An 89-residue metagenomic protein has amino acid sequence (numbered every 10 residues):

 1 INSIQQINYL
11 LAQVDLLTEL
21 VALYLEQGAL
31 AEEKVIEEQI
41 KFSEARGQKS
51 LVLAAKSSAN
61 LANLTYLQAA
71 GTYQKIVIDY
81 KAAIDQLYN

Functional and structural regions predicted by a protein language model:
I1-T65, A69-A83: Amphipathic alpha-helical coiled-coil segments
D85-Y88: Short cytosolic juxtamembrane segments of multi-pass membrane proteins
